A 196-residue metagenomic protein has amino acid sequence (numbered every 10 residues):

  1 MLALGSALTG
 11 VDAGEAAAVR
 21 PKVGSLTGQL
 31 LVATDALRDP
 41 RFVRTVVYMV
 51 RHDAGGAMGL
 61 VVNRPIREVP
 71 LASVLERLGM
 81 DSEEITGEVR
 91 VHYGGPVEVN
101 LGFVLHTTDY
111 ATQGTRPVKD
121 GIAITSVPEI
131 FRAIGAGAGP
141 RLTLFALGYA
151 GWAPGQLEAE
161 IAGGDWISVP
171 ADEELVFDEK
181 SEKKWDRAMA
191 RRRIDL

Functional and structural regions predicted by a protein language model:
L2-L196: A short aromatic-anchored loop/beta-hairpin motif
